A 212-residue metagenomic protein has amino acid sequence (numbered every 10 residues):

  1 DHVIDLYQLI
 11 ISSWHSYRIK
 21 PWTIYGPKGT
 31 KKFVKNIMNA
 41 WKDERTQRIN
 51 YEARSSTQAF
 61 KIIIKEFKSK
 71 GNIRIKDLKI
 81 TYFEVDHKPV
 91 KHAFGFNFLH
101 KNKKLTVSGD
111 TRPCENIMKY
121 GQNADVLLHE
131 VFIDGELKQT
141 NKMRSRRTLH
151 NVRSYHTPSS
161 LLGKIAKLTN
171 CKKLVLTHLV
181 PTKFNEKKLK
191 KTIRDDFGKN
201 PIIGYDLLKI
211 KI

Functional and structural regions predicted by a protein language model:
D1-T106, C114-I117, K187-K211: Binuclear metal-dependent hydrolase catalytic cores
G95, N102-K104, P113-L208: Cap/insert and terminal regions of metallo-dependent hydrolase folds
D110: Active-site glycine-centered loops adjacent to acidic/histidine catalytic or metal-binding residues that shape
